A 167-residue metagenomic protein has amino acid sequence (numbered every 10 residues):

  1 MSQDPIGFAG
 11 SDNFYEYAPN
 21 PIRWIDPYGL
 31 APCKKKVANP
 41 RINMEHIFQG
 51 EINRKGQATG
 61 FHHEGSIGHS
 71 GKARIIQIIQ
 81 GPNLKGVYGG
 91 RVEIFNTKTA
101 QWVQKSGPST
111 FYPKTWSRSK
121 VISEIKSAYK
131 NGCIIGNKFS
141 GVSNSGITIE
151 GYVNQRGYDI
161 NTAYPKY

Functional and structural regions predicted by a protein language model:
M1-K34: Short turn/helix-capping motifs enriched in Asx and small/polar residues
M1-S2, Q104, E150, T162: A sequence-level detector of short linear motifs
A18-N20, G50, A163: Structured loops at beta-to-helix junctions and adjacent beta-edge loops in soluble globular domains
P21, Y28, T99, S145 (+1 more regions): Residue-level recognition of short loop/turn positions
C33-G141: N-terminal "domain-start" segment
K126-Y167: Active-site or metal-binding loop neighborhoods of secreted/extracellular toxin and effector enzymes
